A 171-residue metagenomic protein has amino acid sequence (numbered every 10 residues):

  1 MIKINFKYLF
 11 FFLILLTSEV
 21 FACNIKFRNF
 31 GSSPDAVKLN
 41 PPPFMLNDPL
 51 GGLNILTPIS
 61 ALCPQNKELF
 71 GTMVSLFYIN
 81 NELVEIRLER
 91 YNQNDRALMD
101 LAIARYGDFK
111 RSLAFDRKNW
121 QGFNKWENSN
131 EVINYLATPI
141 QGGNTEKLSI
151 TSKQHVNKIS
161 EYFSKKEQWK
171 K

Functional and structural regions predicted by a protein language model:
M1-L9: Bacterial N-terminal signal peptides that target proteins for export
N5, Y78-L83, L88: Conserved short hydrophobic patches within well-ordered secondary structure
T17-S18: N-terminal signal peptide c-region/cleavage motif recognized by signal peptidases
F21-P58, E85-K171: Non-cytosolic coordination micro-motifs
F44-E82: N-terminal, post-signal-peptide region of Sec/Tat-exported proteins
